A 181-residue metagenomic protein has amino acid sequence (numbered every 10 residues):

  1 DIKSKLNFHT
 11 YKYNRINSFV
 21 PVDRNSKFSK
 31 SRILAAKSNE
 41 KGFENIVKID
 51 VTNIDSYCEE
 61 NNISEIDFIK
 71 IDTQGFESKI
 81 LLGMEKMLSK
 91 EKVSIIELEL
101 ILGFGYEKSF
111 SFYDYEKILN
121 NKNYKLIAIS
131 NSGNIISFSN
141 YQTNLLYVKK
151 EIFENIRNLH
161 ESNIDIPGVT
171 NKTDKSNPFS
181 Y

Functional and structural regions predicted by a protein language model:
D1-Y181: Phosphate/nucleotide-binding beta-alpha loop and adjacent structural elements of enzyme active sites
